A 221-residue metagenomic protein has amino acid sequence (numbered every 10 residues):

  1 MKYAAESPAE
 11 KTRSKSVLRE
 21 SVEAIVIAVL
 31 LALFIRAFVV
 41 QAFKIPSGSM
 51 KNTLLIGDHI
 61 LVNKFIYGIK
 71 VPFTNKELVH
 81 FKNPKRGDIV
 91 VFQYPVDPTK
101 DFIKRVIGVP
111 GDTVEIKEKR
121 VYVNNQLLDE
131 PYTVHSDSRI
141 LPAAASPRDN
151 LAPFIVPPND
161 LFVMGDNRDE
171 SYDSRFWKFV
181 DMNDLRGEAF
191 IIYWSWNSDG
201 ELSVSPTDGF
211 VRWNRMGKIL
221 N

Functional and structural regions predicted by a protein language model:
K2-R19, F34, F38-K44, S49-N221: Soluble "head" domains of membrane/secretory-pathway proteins
